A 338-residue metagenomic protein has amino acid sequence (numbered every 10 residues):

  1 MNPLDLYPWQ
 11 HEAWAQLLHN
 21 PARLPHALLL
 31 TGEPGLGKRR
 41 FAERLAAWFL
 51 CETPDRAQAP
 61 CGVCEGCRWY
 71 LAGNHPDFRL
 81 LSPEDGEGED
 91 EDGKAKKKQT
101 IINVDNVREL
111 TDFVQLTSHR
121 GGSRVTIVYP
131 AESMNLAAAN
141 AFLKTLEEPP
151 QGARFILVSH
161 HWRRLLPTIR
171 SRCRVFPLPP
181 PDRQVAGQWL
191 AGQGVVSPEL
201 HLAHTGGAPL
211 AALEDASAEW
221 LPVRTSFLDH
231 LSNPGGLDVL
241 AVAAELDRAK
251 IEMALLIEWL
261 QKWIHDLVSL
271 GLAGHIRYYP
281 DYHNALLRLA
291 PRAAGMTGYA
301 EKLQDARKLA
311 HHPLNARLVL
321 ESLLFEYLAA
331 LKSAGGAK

Functional and structural regions predicted by a protein language model:
M1-A137: Clamp-loader machinery-focused feature within the broader ASCE/P-loop NTPase space
M1-W48, Q151-R154, H160-K338: Charged, glycine-rich active-site and insertion segments that engage polyanionic ligands
F49, T53, L146, E219: Active-site catalytic pocket residues across diverse enzymes, especially alpha/beta-hydrolases
A72, E148, V195: Arginine/glycine-rich "motif VI" loop of SF2 helicases in the C-terminal RecA-like domain
P76-R79, D85, P130-N140, E147 (+3 more regions): N-terminal functional module detector in eukaryotic proteins
Q115, N140-R154: Conserved catalytic/switch belt of AAA+ P-loop NTPases
G121-V125, P150-I156: Loop/turn-to-beta-strand initiation segments
